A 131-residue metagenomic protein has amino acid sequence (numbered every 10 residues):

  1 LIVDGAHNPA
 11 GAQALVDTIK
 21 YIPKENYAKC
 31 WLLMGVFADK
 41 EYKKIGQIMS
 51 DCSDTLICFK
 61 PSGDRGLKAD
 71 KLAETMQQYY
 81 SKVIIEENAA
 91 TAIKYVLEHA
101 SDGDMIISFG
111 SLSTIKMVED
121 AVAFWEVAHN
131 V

Functional and structural regions predicted by a protein language model:
L1, G46-M105: C-terminal helical cap/extension that packs against the catalytic core of soluble nucleotide-cofactor enzymes
L1-T55: Nucleotide phosphate-binding/pyrophosphate-handling subdomain across enzymes that bind or process nucleotide phosphates
A12-Q13, Y42-K44, K68-A69, M117-D120: Short glycine-/acidic-enriched loop or helix-start segments at secondary-structure transitions that form or flank
I19, P23, M76, A100 (+1 more regions): Active-site catalytic pocket residues across diverse enzymes, especially alpha/beta-hydrolases
K29-W31, T55-C58, E126-V131: Short hydrophobic/aromatic-enriched beta-strand-loop microsegments
M34-A38, K60-P61, S111: Cofactor-binding loop segments of dinucleotide-utilizing enzymes, especially the Rossmann-like FAD- and NAD(P)+-binding
S111-V131: Glycine/aspartate-rich loop-and-adjacent alpha/beta segment that forms the canonical ThDP
